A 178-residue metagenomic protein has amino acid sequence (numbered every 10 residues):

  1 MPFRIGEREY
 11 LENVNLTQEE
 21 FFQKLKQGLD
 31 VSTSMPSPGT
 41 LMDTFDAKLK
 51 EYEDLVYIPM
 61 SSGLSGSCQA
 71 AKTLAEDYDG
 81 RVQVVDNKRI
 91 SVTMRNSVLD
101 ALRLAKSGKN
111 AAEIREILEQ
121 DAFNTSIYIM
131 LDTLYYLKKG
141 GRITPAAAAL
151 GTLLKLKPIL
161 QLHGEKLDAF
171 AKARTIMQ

Functional and structural regions predicted by a protein language model:
M1-P36, T40: N-terminal glycine-rich anion-binding loop in soluble enzyme alpha/beta folds
M1-R8, D54, G63-Q83, R89-Q178: Mixed-charge interfacial surface used for oligomerization/domain docking and macromolecular partner engagement
T17-F21, K50, K72-L74: A short glycine/small-residue-enriched secondary-structure motif
G28-S62, A70, R115: Glycine-rich phosphate- or other oxyanion-binding loops that anchor nucleotides, phosphorylated ligands
